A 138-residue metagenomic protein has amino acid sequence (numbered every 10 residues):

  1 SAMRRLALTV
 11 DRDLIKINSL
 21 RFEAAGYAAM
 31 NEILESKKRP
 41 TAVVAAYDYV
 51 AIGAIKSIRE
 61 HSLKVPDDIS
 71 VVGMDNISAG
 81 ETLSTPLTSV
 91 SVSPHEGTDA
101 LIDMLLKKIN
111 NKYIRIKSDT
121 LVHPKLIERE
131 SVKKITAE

Functional and structural regions predicted by a protein language model:
A2-Y27: Short beta-strand elements in bilobed, periplasmic/extracellular small-molecule ligand-binding domains
D11-R12, A29-A137: Flexible loop/turn connectors
